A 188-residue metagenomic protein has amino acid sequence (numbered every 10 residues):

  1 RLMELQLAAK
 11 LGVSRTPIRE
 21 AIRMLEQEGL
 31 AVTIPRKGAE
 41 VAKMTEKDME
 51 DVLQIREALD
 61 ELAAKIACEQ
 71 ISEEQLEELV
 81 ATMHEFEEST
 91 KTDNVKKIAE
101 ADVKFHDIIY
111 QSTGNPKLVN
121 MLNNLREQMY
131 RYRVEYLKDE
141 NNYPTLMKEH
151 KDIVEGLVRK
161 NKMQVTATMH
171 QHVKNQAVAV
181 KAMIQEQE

Functional and structural regions predicted by a protein language model:
R1-K65, E69, Q111, A177 (+1 more regions): Short linear motifs at protein or domain termini
V13, N141, R159-K160: Residue-level signal for the nucleotide or nucleotide-sugar donor/cofactor binding architecture
E26-V32, L125-E127, N141-P144: Mobile beta-alpha loop/short-helix "lid" or hinge segments that flank ligand
R36, L59, A81, T145-K148: Alpha-helix N-cap/N′ positions at the starts of helices
V52, E73-E135, K148-E155, Q164 (+1 more regions): Conserved amphipathic alpha-helical segments that form helical-bundle/coiled-coil interaction surfaces
C68-E69, G114, K138-D139: Short helix-capping/hinge motifs at transmembrane helix termini and TM-loop junctions
D152-R159, A167, N175-V178, A182-E188: C-terminal peripheral helix-coil segments that are non-catalytic and often amphipathic
